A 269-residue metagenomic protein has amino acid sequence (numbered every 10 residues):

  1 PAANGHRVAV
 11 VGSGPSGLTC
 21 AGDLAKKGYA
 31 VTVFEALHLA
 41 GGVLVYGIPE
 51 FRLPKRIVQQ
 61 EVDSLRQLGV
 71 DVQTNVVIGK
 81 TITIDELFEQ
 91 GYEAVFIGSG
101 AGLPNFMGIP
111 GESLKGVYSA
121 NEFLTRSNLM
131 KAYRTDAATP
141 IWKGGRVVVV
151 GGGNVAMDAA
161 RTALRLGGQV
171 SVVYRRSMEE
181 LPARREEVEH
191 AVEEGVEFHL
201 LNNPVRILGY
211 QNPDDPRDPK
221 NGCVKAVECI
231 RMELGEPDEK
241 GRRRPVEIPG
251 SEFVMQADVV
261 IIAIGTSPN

Functional and structural regions predicted by a protein language model:
P1, H38, P110-N121: Non-heme iron-sulfur electron-transfer modules
P1-V8, T125-G144: A short, basic/flexible loop-to-alpha-helix module at the beginning of a structural domain
N4-R7, N75, K143-V147, L201 (+1 more regions): Phosphate-coordination loops involved in phosphoryl transfer and adenosine-cofactor binding
H6-V33, V155-L164: N-terminal Rossmann-like FAD-binding beta1-loop-alpha1 element of flavoenzymes
S16, L39, G102, V155 (+1 more regions): Conserved Rossmann-like nucleotide-cofactor binding loop
Y29-V45, S171-E179: Glycine-rich FAD pyrophosphate-binding loop
G47-R52: Short glycine-enriched, charge-decorated loop/helix-capping segments at active-site entrances that position
R56-N105, E122, N128-A137, R165-N269: A Rossmann-like FAD-binding core segment of flavoenzymes
